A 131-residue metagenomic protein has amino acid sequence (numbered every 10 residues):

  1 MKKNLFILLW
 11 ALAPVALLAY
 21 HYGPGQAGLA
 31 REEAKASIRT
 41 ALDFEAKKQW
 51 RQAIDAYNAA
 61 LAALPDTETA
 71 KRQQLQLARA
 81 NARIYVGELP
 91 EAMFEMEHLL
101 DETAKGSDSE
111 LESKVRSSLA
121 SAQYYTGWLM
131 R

Functional and structural regions predicted by a protein language model:
N4-H21: Hydrophobic membrane-insertion alpha-helices, especially the h-region of bacterial N-terminal signal peptides
Y20-A36: TPR-adjacent "capping" and linker segments in tetratricopeptide-repeat scaffold/adaptor proteins
G23-A27, A62-A70, D101-E112: Flexible helix-coil transition and linker loops at the boundaries of alpha-helical arrays
E32, R39, K71, A78 (+4 more regions): "A position-specific structural signal for the A-helix of alpha-solenoid helical repeats
E32-A56, A63: Alpha-helical segment of the N-proximal tetratricopeptide repeat
A41-W50, R83-E91, G127-R131: Short coil/turn connectors between adjacent alpha-helices in alpha-solenoid helical repeat scaffolds
D55-I84: Short, charge-rich amphipathic alpha-helical segments embedded in non-transmembrane helical bundles/solenoids
D66-A70, L89-L99, A104, Y124-R131: Short coil/linker segments at helix-helix boundaries
